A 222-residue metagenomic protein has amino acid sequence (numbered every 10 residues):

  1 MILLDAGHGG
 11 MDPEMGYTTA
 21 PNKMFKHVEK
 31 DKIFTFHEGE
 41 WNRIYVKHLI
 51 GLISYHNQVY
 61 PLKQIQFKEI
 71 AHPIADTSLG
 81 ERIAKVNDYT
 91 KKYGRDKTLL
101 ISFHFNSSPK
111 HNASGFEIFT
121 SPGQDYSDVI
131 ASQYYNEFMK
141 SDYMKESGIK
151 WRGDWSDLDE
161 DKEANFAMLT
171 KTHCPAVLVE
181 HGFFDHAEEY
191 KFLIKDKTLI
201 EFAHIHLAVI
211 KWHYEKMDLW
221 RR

Functional and structural regions predicted by a protein language model:
M1, H56-F67, K92-L99, S141-M144 (+1 more regions): Loop/turn elements at helix/coil->beta-strand transitions in domains of secreted/extracellular proteins
M1-A84: Active-site histidine-acidic residue metal-binding/catalytic motifs, centered on HxH/HExxH-like signatures
L3-D5, K92, L100-P109, K150-R222: Active-site-adjacent mobile loop/cap segments within catalytic or ligand-binding domains
H8-M11, H72-T77, F105-K110, Q124-Y126 (+2 more regions): Solvent-exposed loop/turn segments at secondary-structure junctions within structured extracellular/periplasmic domains
M11-H37, N106-E137: A short, glycine/acidic-enriched catalytic loop
R43-V46, I50, G80-I83, G115-F116 (+4 more regions): Extracytoplasmic/secreted envelope proteins and their assembly/folding machinery, especially bacterial periplasmic
S78-R95, F166-K171: Mature extracellular/periplasmic domains of secretome proteins
S127-D159: Active-site-adjacent substrate-binding region of metalloamidase/peptidase-like peptide-processing proteins
